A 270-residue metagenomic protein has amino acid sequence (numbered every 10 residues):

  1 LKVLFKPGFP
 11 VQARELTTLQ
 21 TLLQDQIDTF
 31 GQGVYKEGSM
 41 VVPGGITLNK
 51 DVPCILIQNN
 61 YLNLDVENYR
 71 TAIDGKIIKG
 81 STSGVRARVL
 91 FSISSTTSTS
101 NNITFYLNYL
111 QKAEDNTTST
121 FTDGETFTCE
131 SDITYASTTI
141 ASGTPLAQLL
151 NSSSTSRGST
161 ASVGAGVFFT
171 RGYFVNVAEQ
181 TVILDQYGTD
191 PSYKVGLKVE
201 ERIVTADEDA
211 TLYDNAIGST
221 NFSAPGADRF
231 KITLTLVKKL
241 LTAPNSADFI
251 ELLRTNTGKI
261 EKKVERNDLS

Functional and structural regions predicted by a protein language model:
L1-S270: Subunit-assembly interface segments of extracellular/virion macromolecular structures
